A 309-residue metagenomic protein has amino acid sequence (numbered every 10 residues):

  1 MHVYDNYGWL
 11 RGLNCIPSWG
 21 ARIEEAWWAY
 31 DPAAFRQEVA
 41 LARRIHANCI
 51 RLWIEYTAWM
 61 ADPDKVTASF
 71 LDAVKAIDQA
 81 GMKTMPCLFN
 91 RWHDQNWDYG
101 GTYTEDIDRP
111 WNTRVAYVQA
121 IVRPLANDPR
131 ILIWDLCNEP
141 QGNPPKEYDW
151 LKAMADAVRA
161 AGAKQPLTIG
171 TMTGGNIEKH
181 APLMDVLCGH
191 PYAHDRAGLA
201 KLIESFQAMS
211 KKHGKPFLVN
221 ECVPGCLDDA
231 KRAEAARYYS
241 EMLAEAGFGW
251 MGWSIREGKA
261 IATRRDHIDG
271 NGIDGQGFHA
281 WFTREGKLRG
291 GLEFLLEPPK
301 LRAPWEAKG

Functional and structural regions predicted by a protein language model:
M1-V186, H190-A193, A197, H213 (+6 more regions): Active-site mouth of glycoside hydrolases
L10-G12, P216-K308: Substrate-binding cleft of secreted/luminal carbohydrate-active enzymes
F35, F70, L202-I203, A235-A236: Amphipathic coiled-coil/heptad-repeat helices and related helical stalk/stem segments that mediate oligomerization
R130, K308-G309: Extended amphipathic secondary-structure runs
H194-A208: Substrate-binding surface in catalytic domains of secreted glycosidases
I203, G214-P216: A contiguous binding-surface segment within folded domains or other stable secondary-structure elements
